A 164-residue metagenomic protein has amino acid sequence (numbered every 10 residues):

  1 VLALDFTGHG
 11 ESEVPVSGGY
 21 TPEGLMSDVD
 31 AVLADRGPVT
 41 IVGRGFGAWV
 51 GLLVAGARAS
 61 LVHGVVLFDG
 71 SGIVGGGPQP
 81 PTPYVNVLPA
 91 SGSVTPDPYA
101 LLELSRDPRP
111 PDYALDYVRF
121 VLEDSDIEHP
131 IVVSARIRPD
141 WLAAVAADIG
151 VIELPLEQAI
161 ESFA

Functional and structural regions predicted by a protein language model:
V1-L4, A34-V39, A59-L61, I127-P130 (+1 more regions): Short glycine/proline-enriched coil/turn segments at helix->beta-strand junctions
A3-V42: Active-site loop/oxyanion-hole signature of alpha/beta-hydrolase fold enzymes
E13-V16, G76-P81, V145: Short aromatic-enriched loop/helix-cap "lid" or pocket-rim segments at secondary-structure transitions that line
P38-G75: Conserved hydrolase catalytic core segment
G75-E128, I152: The alpha/beta-hydrolase serine catalytic core
V133-A135: Short beta-strand/loop motif that positions the catalytic acidic residue of the alpha/beta-hydrolase fold
I137-W141: Acidic catalytic loop of the alpha/beta-hydrolase fold
G150-A164: Catalytic active-site module of serine/aspartate enzymes centered on a nucleophile-bearing elbow/loop
